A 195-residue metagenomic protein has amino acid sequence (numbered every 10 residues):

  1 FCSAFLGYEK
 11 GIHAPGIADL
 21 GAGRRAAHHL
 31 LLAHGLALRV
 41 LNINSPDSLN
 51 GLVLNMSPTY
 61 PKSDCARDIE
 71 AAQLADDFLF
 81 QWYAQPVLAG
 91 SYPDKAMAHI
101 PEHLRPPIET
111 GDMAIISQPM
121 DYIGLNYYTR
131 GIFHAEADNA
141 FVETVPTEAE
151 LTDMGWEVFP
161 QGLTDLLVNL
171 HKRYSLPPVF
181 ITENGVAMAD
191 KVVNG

Functional and structural regions predicted by a protein language model:
F1-G195: Active-site region of glycoside hydrolase catalytic domains
